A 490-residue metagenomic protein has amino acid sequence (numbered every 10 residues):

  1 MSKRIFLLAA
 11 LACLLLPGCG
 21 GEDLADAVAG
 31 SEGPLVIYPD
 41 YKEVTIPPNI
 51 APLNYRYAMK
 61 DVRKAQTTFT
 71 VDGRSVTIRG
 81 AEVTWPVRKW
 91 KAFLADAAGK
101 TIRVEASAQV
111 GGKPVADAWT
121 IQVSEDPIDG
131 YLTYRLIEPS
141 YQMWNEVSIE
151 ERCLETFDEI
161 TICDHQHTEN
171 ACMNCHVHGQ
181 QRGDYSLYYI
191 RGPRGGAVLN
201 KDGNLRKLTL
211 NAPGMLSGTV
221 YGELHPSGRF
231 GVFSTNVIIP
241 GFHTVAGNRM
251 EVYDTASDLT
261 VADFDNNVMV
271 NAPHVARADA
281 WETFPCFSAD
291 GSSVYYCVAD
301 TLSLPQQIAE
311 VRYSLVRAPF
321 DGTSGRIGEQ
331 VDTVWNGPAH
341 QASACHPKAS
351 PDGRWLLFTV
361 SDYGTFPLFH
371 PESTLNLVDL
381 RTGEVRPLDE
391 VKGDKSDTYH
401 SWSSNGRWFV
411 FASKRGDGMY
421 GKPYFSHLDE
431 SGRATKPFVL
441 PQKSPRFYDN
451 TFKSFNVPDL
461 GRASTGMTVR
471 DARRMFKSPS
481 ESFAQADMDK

Functional and structural regions predicted by a protein language model:
M1-L7: Bacterial N-terminal signal peptides that target proteins for export
L8-P17: Bacterial N-terminal signal peptides
C19-K490: Sequence signature of WD/YWTD-type beta-propeller architectures
